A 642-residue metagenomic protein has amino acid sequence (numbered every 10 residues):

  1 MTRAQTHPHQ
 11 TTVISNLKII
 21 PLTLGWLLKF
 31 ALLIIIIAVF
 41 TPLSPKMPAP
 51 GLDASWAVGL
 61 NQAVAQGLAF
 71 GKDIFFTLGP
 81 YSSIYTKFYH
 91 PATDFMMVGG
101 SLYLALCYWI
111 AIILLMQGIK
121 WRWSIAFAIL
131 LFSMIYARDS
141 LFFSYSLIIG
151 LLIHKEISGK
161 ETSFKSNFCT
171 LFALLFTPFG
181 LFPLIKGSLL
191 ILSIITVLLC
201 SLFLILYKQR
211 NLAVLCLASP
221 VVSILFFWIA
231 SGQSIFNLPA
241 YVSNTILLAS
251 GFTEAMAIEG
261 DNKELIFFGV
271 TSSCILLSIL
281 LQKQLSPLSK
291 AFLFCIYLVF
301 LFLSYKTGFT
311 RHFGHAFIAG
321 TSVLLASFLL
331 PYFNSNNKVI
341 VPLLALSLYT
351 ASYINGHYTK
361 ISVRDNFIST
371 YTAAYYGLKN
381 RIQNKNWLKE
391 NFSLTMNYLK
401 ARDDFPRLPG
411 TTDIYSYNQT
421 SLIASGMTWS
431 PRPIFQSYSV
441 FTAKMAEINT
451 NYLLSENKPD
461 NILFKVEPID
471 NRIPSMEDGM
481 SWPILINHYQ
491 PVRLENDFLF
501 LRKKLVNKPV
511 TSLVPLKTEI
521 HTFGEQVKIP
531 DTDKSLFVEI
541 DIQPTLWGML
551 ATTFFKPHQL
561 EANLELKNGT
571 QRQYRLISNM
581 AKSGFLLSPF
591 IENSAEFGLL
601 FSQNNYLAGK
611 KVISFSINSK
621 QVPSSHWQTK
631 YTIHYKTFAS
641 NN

Functional and structural regions predicted by a protein language model:
R3, Y376-P409, S421-A424, T428 (+1 more regions): C-terminal luminal/periplasmic domains and tails of membrane-associated envelope-modifying transferases
P45-L60, A69-Y85, F95, F236-L238: Extracytoplasmic catalytic/substrate-binding loops of multi-pass membrane glycan-assembly enzymes
T77-P91, Y241-I266: Juxtamembrane membrane-water interface segments that cap and precede transmembrane helices
S101-F132: Transmembrane-helix motifs of polytopic, lipid-linked glycan transferases
W121-A128, I149-L181, R210-S219, P287-V299: Short hydrophobic alpha-helices at membrane interfaces in multi-pass membrane enzymes
A128-S133, T170-G187, L192-L198, V221-V222 (+1 more regions): Membrane-interface alpha helices of multi-pass inner-membrane proteins
L192-V221, A326-N336: Perimembrane helix-loop-helix junctions
A213-E254, N355: Membrane-lumen/periplasm interface segments of specific transmembrane helices in polyprenyl phosphate-linked
